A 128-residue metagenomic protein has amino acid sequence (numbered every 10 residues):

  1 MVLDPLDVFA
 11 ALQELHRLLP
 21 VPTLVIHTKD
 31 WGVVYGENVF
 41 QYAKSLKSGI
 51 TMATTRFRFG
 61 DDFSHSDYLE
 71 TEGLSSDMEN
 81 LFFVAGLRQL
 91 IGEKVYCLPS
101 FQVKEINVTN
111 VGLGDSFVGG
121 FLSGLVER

Functional and structural regions predicted by a protein language model:
V2-R128: Conserved phosphate-binding/catalytic region of the ribokinase-like
